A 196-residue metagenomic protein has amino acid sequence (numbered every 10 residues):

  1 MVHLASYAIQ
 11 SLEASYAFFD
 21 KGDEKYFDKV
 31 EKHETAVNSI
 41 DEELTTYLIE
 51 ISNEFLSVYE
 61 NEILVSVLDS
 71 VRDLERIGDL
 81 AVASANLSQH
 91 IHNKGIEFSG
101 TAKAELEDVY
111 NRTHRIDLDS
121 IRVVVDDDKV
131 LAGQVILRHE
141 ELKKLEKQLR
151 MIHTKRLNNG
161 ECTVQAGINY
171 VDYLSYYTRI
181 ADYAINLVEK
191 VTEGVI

Functional and structural regions predicted by a protein language model:
M1-I196: Cytosolic, long alpha-helical scaffolding segments
